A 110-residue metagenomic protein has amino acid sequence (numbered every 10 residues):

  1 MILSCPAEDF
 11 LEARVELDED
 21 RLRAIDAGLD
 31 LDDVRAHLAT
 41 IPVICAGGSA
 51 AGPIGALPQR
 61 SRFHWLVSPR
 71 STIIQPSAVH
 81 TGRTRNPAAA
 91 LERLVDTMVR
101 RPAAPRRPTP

Functional and structural regions predicted by a protein language model:
I2-P110: Polybasic/polar functional segments that serve as interface/processing modules
